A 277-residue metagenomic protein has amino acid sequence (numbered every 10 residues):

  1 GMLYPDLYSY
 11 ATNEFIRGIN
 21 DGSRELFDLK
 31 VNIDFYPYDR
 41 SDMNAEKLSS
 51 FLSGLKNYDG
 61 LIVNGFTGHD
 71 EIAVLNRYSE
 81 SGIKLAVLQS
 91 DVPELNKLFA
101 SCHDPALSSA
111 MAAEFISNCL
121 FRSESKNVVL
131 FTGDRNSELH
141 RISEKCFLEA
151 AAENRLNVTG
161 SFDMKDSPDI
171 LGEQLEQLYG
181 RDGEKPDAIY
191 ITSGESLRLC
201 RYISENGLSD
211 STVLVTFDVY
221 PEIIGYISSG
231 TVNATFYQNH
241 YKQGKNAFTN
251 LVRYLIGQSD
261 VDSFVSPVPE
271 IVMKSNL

Functional and structural regions predicted by a protein language model:
G1-K47: Amphipathic helical "hinge" segments at domain boundaries
L3-P5, L88, F131-G133, Y190-I191: Short hydrophobic segments within beta-strands
Y10-F27, S108-A112, E138-N157, R198-Y202 (+1 more regions): Short, solvent-exposed amphipathic alpha-helices that sit in or adjacent to ligand/effector-binding or catalytic
K47, G54, D59-E80, F147 (+2 more regions): Hydrophobic alpha-helical
D59-G60, L98, K126, D187-A188 (+1 more regions): Conserved acidic residues
H69-L107, Y220-S228: Flexible loop/hinge segments that line or gate small-molecule binding clefts
A100-K126, G172, P221-I223, Q238-I256: Hydrophobic alpha-helical segments within soluble ligand-binding/sensing domains
R135, A151, N239-L277: Hinge/cleft segment of the Venus flytrap/periplasmic-binding protein
